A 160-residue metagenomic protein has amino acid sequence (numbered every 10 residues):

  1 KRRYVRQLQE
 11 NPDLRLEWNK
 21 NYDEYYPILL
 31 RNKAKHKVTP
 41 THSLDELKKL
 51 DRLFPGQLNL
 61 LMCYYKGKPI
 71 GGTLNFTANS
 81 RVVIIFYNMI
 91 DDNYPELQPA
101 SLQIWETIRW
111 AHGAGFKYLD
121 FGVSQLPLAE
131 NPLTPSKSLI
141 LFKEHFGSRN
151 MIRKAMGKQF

Functional and structural regions predicted by a protein language model:
K1-P95: A conserved beta-strand-loop-helix scaffold within acyl/acetyltransferase catalytic domains
P40, L97, S101, S136: Flexible, glycine- and charge-enriched loops at secondary-structure boundaries
I90-Q98, L128-L133: Short, contiguous acidic/charged loop-to-helix segments that flank catalytic cores in large enzymes
P95-A111: Conserved acetyl-CoA-binding loop-helix of GNAT-fold acetyltransferases
G113-F116: Short, high-confidence coil segments that cap the C-terminus of an alpha-helix and link into the following beta-strand
Y118-F160: Active-site/acyl-donor-binding loops of N-acyltransferases
